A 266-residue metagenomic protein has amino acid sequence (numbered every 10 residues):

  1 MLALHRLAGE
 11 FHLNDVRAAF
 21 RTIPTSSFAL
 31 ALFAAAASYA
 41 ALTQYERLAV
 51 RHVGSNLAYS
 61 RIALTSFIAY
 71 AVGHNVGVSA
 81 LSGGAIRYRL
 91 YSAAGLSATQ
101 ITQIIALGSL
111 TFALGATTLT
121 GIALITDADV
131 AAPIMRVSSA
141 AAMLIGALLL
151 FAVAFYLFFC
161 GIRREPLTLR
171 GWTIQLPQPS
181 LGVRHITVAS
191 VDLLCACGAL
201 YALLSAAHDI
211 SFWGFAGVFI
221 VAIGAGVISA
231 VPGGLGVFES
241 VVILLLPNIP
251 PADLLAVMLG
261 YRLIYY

Functional and structural regions predicted by a protein language model:
M1-F67, A116, I125-V227, I249-M258 (+1 more regions): Predominantly cytoplasmic-facing regulatory/coupling regions of multi-pass membrane proteins
R17, Y91, G95, Q100 (+1 more regions): Cytosolic juxtamembrane amphipathic/interface segments immediately preceding and feeding into a transmembrane helix
A40-E46, G77-R87, C195, W213 (+1 more regions): Transmembrane helix boundary and interhelical junction motifs in multipass membrane proteins
R51-H52, V78, Y88-G95, L245-P247: Helix-loop junctions at the membrane interface of multi-pass solute transporters
S60-L64, S79, G83, A93-S109 (+1 more regions): Membrane-interface alpha-helices at helix entry/exit sites of multi-pass transporters
Y70-S79, S109-G121: Mid-bilayer segments of alpha-helical transmembrane spans in multi-pass integral membrane proteins that mediate
R87, S97, Q103-L110, T117 (+3 more regions): Internal, well-ordered alpha-helical segments in soluble enzyme and binding-protein domains
T120-I125, S240-L245: Hydrophobic transmembrane alpha-helices of multi-pass, membrane-embedded glycosylation machinery
